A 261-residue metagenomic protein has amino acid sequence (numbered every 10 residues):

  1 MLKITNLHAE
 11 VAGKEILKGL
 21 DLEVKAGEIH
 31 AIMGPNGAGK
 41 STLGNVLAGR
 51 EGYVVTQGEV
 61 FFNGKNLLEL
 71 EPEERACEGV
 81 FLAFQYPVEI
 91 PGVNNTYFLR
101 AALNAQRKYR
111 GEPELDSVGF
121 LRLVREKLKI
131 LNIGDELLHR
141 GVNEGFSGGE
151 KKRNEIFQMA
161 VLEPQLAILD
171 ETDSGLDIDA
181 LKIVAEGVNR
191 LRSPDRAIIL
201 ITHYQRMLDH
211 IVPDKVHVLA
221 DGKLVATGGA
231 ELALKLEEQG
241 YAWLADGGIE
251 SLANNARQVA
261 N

Functional and structural regions predicted by a protein language model:
L2-I4, L17-G19: Conserved structural motif at the start of ABC-family nucleotide-binding domains
M33-P35: The feature captures the beta-strand-to-loop junction immediately N-terminal to the Walker
E59-R75, N143: ABC ATPase NBD Q-loop/coupling interface
V88-Q165: ABC-family P-loop ATPase nucleotide-binding domains
I168-T172, D179: Walker B catalytic motif
L181-P194: Helical segment within the ABC ATPase nucleotide-binding domain
L219, K223-D246: Conserved beta-strand-loop-alpha-helix hinge in the C-terminal portion of ABC ATPase nucleotide-binding domains
